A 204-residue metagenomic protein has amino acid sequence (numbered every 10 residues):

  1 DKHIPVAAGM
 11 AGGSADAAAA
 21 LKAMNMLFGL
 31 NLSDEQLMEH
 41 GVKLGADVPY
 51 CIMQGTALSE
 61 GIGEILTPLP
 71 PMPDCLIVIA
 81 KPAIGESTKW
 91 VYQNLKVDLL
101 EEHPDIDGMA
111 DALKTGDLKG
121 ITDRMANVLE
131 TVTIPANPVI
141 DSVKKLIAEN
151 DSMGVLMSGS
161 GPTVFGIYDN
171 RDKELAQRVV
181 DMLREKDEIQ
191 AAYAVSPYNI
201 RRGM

Functional and structural regions predicted by a protein language model:
D1-G9, M153-V155: Short pre-catalytic strand/loop immediately N-terminal to key active-site residues, enriched for Gly-Thr
A8-D34: DPxDG-like acidic metal-binding loop motif
L30-M153, I167-M204: ATP-dependent small-molecule kinase catalytic core of the GHMP/sugar-kinase superfamily and closely related
S158: Flexible nucleotide-binding loop
V164: Surface-exposed aromatic
